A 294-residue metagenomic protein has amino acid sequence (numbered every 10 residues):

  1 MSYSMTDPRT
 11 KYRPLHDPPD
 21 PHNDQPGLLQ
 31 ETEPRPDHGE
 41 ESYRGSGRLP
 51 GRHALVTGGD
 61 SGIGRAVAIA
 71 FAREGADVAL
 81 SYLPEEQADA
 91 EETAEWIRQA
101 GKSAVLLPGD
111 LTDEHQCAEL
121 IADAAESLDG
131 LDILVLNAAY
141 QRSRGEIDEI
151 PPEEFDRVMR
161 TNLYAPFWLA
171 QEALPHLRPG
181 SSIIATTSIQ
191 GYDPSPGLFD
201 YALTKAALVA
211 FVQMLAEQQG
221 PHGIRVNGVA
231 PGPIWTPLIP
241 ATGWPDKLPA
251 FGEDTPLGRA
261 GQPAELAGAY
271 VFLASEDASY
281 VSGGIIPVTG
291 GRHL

Functional and structural regions predicted by a protein language model:
S2-H38, G228, A250-V281, V288-G290: C-terminal helical subdomain
Q87, P108-I121, P152, A264-E265: The beta1-alpha1 cofactor-binding region of Rossmann-like NAD(H)/NADP(H)-dependent oxidoreductases
G145-I147, P151-D156, F251: Substrate-binding pocket helix/loop in short-chain dehydrogenase/reductase
A170, T204, V212: Active-site helix of classical SDR
P175-H176, E217-P221, S279: Alpha-helical segment proximal to the catalytic Tyr-Lys
S188: Residue(s) in the substrate-gating loop at a strand-loop-helix junction that position the organic substrate next
G197-F199, P221, G232-T255, E265: A glycine/serine/threonine-rich, flexible loop-to-helix segment that serves as the NAD(P) cofactor-binding "lid"
